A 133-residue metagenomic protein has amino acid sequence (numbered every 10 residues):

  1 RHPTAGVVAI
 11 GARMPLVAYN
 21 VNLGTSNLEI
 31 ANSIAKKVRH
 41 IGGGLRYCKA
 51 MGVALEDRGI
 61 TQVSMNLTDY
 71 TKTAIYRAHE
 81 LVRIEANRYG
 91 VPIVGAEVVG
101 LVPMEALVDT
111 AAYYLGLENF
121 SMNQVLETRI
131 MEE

Functional and structural regions predicted by a protein language model:
R1-E133: Long, contiguous binding/interaction regions
